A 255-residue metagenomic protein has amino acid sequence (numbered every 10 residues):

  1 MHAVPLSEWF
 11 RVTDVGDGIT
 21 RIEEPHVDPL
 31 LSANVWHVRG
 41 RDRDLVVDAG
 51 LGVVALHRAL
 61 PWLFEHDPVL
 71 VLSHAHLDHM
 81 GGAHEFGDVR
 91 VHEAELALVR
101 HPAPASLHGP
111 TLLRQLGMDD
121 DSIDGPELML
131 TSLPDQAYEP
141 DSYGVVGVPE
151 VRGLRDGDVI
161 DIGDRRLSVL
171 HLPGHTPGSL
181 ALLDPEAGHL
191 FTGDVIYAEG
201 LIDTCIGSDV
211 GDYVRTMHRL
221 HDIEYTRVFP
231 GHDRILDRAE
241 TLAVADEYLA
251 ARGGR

Functional and structural regions predicted by a protein language model:
M1-S7: Basic/polar N-terminal segments that are highly enriched at the extreme N-terminus, encompassing both cleavable
W9-W62, A181-G193, Y197: Conserved beta-strand hairpin/beta-sheet module of binuclear metal-dependent hydrolase folds, prominently
I22-V27, P102, T204-S208: Acidic/histidine-rich helix-loop elements that form or flank divalent-metal/phosphate-binding sites at the catalytic
A33-N34, H101-P104, T204, E240-A243: Short aromatic-enriched loop/helix-cap "lid" or pocket-rim segments at secondary-structure transitions that line
G40-D42, F64-D67, A83-V89, P185-A187 (+1 more regions): Short glycine/proline-enriched coil/turn segments at helix->beta-strand junctions
R43-V46, L51-G52, P140-R152, V159-R252: Metallo-beta-lactamase
A55-V159, E247-R252: Active-site HxH/HxHxD metal-binding segment of metal-dependent hydrolases
